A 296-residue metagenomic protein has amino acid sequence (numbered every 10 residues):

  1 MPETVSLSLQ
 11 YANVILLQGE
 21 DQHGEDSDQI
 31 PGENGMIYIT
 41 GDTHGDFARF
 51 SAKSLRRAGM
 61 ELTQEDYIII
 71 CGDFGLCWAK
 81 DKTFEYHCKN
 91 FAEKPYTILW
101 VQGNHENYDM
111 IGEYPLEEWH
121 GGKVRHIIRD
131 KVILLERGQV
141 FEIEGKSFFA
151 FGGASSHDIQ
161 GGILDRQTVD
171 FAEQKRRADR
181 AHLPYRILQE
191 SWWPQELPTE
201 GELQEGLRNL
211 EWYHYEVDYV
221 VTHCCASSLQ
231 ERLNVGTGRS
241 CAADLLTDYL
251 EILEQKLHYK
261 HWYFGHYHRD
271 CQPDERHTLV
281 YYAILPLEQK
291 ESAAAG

Functional and structural regions predicted by a protein language model:
P2-L9: Extreme N-terminal basic, low-complexity initiation segments that serve as generic localization/processing leaders
A12-V14, G24: Short hydrophobic alpha-helical segments enriched in small aliphatic residues
D21, D26-D28: Intrinsic-disorder-associated, low-complexity terminal segments enriched in Asp/Asn/His/Tyr and depleted of Lys/Arg
G35-H44, G145-A154, V221-H223, L279-Y282: Active-site-proximal beta-strand elements of phosphoester/diester hydrolases
T40, G45-I143, R239, L246-T247 (+2 more regions): Core catalytic region of metal-dependent phosphoesterases/phosphodiesterases, especially metallo-beta-lactamase-like
H44-G45, G75-C77, H105-N107, G153-H157 (+3 more regions): Short, solvent-exposed loop/turn segments at secondary-structure junctions
T97-V101, H120, V124-H126, C225-G296: Conserved beta-sheet core of the metallophosphoesterase superfamily
E144-C241: Active-site-proximal loop/helix segment associated with metal-binding centers of metalloenzymes
